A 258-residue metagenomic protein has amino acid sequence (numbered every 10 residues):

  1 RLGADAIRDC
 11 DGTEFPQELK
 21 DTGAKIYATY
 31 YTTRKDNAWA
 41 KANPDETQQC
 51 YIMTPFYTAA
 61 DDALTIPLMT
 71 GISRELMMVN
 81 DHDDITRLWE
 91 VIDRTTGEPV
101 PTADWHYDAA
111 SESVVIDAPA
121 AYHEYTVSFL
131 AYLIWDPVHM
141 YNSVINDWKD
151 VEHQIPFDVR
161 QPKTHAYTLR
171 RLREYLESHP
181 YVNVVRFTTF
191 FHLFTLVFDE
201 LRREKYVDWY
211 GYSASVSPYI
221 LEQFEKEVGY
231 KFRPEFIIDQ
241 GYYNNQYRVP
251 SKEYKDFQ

Functional and structural regions predicted by a protein language model:
R1-Q258: Glycan-processing catalytic domains of CAZymes
